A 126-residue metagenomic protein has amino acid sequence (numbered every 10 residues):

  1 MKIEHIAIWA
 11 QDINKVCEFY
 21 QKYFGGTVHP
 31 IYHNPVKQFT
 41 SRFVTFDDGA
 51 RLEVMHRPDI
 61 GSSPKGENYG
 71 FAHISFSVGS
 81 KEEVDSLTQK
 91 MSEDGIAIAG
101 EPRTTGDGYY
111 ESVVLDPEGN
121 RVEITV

Functional and structural regions predicted by a protein language model:
M1, P35-K37, T105-D107: Short solvent-exposed loop/turn micro-motifs enriched in small/polar/acidic residues
M1-K2, V126: Absolute protein N-terminus
I3-Q11, R42-T45, P64-K90, E111-L115: Vicinal oxygen chelate
W9-R51: Core segments of cupin and vicinal oxygen chelate
V16, Y20, V84, M91: Hydrophobic pocket/interface hotspot
R51-E53, R121: Short hydrophobic-acidic sequence motifs that mark active-site Asp/Glu residues
H56-G61, V126: Acetyl-CoA-dependent GNAT
T88-V126: Vicinal oxygen chelate
